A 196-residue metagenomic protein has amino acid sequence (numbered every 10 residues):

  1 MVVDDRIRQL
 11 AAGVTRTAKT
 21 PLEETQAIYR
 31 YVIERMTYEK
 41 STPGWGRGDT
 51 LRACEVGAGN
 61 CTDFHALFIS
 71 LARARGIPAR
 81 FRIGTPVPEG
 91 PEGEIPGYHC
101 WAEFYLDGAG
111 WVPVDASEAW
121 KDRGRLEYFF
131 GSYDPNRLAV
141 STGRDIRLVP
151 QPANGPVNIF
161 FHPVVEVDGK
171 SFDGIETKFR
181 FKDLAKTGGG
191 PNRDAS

Functional and structural regions predicted by a protein language model:
M1-E39, G44-E55: Acidic low-complexity segments
P21, T25-I28, G57-A72: Active-site nucleophilic cysteine motif
K40-P43, G57-A66, Y133, G169-G174: Short, charged low-complexity intrinsically disordered segments located at boundaries of structured domains
E55-A58, P91-E92: Active-site rim elements
A66-G155: Hydrophobic/aromatic-rich core segments of domains that either
F129, Y133-S196: Low-complexity, Gly/Ser/Thr/Pro-rich intrinsically disordered linker/tail segments
